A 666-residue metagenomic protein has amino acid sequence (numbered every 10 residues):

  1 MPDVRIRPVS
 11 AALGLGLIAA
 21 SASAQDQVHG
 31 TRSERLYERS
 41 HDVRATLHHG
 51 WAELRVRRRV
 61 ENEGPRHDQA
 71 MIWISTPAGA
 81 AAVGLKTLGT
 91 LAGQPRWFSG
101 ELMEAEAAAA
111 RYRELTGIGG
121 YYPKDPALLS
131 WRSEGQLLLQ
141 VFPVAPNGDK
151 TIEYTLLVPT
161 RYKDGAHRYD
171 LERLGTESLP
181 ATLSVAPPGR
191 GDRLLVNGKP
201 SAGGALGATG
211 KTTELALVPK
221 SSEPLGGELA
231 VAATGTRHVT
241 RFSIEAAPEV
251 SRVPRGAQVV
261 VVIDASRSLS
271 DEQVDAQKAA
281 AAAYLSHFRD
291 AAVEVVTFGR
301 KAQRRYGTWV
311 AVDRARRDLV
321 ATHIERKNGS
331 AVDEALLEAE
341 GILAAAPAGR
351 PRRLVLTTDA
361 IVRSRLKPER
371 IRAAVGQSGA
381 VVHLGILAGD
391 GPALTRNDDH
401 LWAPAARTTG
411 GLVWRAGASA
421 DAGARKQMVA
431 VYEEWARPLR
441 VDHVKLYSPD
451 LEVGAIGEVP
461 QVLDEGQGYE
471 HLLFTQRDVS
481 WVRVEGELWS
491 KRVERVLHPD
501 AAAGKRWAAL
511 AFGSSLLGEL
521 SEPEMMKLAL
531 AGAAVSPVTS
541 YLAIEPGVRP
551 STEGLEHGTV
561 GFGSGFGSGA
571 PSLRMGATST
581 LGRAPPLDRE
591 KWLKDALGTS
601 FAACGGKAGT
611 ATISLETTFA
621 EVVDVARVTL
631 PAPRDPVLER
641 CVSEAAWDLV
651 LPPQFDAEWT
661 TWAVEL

Functional and structural regions predicted by a protein language model:
L17, A22-G50: N-terminal, polar/Ser/Thr-rich
V60-R66, I74-T76: Asparagine-centered strand-capping/turn motif at beta-strand->loop junctions
W73, G84-R132, Q136, Q140-V262 (+3 more regions): An acidic, Ser/Thr-enriched
Y162-D164, L269-E272, A302-G307, V332 (+5 more regions): Extracytoplasmic/secreted cell-surface and envelope-processing proteins
V253-W309, E334-E340, R352-T357, L384 (+1 more regions): Von Willebrand factor
Q303, A315-R352, V362, A388-D398: Von Willebrand factor
A360-T408, W414-G417, A422-A430: VWA/integrin I-like adhesion module and closely mimicked acidic/polar interface patches used
E556-L666: Charge-biased low-complexity segments
